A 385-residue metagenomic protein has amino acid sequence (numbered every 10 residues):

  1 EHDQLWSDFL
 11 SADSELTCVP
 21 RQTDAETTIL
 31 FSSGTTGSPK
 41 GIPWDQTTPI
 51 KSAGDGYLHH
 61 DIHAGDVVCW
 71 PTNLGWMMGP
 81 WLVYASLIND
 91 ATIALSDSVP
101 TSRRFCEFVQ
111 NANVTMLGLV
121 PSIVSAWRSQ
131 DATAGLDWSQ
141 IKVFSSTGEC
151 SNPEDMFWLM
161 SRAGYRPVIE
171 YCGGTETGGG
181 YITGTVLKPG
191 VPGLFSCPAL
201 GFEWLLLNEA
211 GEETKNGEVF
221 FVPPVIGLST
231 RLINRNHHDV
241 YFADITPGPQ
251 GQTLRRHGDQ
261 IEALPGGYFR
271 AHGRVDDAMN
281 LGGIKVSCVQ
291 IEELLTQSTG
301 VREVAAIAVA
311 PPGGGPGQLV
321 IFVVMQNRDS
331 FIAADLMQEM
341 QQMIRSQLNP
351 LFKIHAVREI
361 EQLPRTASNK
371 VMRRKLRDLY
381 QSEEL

Functional and structural regions predicted by a protein language model:
E1-D8, N113, V120-P121, W127 (+1 more regions): Structural core segment of the AMP-binding/adenylate-forming
E1-F31, S38, S52, D61-V67: Conserved pre-ATP/AMP-binding loop-to-beta segment of ANL
Q46, M160-Y165, G174-P192, A210 (+2 more regions): Active-site loops of AMP-binding adenylate-forming
I50-V67, G75-T115, Q130: Conserved AMP-binding/adenylation subdomain of ANL enzymes
A64, I88, V114-G118, R128-G190 (+1 more regions): Gly/Ser/Thr-rich phosphate-binding loop
Q110, L117, Q252-F352: AMP-binding/adenylate-forming catalytic core of the ANL superfamily
E212-G248, Y268, V286: Conserved ATP/PPi-binding loop(s) of AMP-dependent carboxylate-activating enzymes
S346-K370: AMP-binding/adenylate-forming catalytic domain of the ANL superfamily
